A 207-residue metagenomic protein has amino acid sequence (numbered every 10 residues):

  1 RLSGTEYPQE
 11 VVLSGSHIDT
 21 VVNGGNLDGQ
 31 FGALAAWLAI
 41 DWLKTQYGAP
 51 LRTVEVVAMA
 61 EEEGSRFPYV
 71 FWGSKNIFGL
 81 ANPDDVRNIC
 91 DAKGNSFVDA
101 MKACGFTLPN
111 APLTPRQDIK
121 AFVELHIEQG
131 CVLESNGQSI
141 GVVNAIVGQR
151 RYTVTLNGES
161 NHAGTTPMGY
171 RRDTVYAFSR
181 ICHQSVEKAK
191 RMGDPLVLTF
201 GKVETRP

Functional and structural regions predicted by a protein language model:
R1-G25, L43: Acidic/His- and Gly-rich active-site-bordering loop/insert found across diverse amide/peptide-bond hydrolases
R1-S3, V12-G15, Q30, Y152-T153 (+1 more regions): Structured catalytic/translocation cores of nucleotide/phosphate-coupled proteins
S3, W42-T45, V186, T205-R206: Short beta-turn/strand-loop junction motif enriched in small, turn-promoting residues
E6-Y7, A49-P50, R116-Q117: Extracellular/periplasmic catalytic domains that process cell-envelope and extracellular macromolecules
L13-G15, A49-A60, P195-K202: Beta-strand segments within the central parallel beta-sheet cores of soluble alpha/beta enzyme folds
T20-C90: A generic, well-ordered mixed alpha/beta core segment in the N-terminal half of proteins
E61-E62, R66-P207: Midchain, well-structured core segments that form catalytic/ion-binding scaffolds
